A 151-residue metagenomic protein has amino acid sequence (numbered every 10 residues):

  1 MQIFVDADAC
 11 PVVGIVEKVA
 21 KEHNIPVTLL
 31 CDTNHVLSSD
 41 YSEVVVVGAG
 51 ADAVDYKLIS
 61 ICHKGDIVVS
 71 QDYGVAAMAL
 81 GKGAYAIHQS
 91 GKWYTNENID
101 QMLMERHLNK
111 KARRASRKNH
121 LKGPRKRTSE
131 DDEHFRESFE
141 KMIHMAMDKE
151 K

Functional and structural regions predicted by a protein language model:
Q2-K151: Nuclease catalytic cores that cleave nucleic-acid phosphodiester bonds, predominantly acidic two-metal-ion
